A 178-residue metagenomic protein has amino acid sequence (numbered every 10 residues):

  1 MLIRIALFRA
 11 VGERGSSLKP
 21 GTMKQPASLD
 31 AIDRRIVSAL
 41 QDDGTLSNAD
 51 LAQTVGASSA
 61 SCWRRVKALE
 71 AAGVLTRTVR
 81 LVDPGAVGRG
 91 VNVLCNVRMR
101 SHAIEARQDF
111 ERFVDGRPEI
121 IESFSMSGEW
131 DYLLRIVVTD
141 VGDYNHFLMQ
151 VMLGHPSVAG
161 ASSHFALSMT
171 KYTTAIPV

Functional and structural regions predicted by a protein language model:
M1-V178: A compositional/biophysical signature of low hydrophobicity enriched in polar/charged and small residues
